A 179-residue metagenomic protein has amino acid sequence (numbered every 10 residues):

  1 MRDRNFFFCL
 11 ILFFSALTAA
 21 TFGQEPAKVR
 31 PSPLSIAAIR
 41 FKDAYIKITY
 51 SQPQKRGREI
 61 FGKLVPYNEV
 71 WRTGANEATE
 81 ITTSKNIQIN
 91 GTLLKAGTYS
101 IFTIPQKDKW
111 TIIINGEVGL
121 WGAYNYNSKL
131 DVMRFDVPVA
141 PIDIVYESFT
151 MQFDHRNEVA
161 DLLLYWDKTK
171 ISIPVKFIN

Functional and structural regions predicted by a protein language model:
M1-P26: Bacterial Sec-dependent N-terminal signal peptides
N5-F8, L12, S32, S51 (+2 more regions): Hydrophobic alpha-helical segments and their boundary regions
L12, F61, Q88-N90: Alpha-helical interaction segments
S15, S35, K55, V65 (+3 more regions): A generic, residue-level signal for flexible/boundary positions that often mark functional hotspots
T18-A37, T83-I87, T92-G97: Short, charged N-terminal helix-start/capping segments
Q24-E69, L120-N179: Primarily secretory-pathway and cell-envelope proteins
R72-L120: Mid-length scaffold segments of soluble, non-membrane domains
